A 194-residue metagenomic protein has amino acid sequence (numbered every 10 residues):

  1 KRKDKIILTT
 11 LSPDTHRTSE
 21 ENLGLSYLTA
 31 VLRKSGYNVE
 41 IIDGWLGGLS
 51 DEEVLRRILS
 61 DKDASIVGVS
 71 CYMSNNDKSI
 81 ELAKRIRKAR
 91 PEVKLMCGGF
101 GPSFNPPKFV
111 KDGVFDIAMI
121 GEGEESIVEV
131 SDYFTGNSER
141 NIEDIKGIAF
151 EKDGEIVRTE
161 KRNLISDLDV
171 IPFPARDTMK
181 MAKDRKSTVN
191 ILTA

Functional and structural regions predicted by a protein language model:
K1-K5, K186-S187: A short, charged/proline- and glycine-enriched loop that marks the coil->beta-strand transition at the N-terminal
D4-H16, I66: Nucleotide-activated donor-dependent transferases that construct or modify glycoconjugates
K5, E21, L28-D167: Glycine-rich beta-alpha loop elements in corrinoid/cobalamin-binding modules across cobalamin-dependent enzymes
T9-S12, C97-G98, T193-A194: Short hydrophobic "strand-cap" motifs at the C-terminus of beta-strands
L11-D14, V114, D132, R176: A broad detector of the eukaryotic-type serine/threonine protein kinase catalytic domain
T15-L25: Glycine- and acidic-residue-enriched helix-capping/strand-helix junction motifs
D169-A194: Radical SAM [4Fe-4S] cluster-binding motif and immediate context
